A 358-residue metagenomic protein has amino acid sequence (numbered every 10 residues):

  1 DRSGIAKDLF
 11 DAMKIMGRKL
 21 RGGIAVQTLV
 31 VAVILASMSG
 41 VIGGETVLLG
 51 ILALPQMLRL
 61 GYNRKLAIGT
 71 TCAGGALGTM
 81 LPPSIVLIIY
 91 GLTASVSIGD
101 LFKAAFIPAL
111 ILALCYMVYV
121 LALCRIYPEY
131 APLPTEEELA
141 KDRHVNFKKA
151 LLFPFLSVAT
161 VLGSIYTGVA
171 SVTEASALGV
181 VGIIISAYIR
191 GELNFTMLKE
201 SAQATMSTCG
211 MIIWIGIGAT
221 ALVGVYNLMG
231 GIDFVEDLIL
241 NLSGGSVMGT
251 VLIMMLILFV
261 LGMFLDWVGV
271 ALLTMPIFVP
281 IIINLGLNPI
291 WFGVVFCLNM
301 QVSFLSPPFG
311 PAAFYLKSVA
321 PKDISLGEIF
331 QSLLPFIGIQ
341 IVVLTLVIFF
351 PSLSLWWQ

Functional and structural regions predicted by a protein language model:
D1-Q358: Alpha-helical transmembrane segments of multi-pass membrane transport proteins
